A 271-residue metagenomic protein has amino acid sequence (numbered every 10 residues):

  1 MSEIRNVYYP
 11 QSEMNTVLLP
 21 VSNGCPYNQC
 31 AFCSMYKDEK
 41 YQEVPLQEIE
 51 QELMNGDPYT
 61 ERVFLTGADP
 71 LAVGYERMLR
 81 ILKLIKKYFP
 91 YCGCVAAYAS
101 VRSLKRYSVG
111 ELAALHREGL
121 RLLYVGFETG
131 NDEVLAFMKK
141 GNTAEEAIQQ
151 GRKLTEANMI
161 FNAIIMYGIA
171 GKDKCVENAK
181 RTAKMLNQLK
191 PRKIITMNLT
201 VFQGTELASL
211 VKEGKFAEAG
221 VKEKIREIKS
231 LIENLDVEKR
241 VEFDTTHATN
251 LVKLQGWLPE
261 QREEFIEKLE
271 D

Functional and structural regions predicted by a protein language model:
E3-E48: Canonical Radical SAM [4Fe-4S] cluster-binding loop centered on the CxxxCxxC motif and its immediate flanking residues
C25, C33, I49, L65 (+5 more regions): Conserved, mostly hydrophobic/aromatic
D38, A68-P70, Y98-R102, E128-D132 (+3 more regions): Active-site beta-loop-alpha junctions enriched in small/polar residues
Y41-V44, E48, V73, R77 (+5 more regions): Alpha-helix N-cap and loop-to-helix initiation/capping positions
P45-E61: Short microdomains enriched in Cys/His and/or Lys/Arg
G56-A157: Conserved SAM/AdoMet-binding glycine-rich loop
L65, L122, E145-L207, V221-T245: Conserved C-terminal portion of the radical SAM core fold that forms the substrate/S-adenosylmethionine-binding
L207-D271: C-terminal accessory regions of radical SAM enzymes
